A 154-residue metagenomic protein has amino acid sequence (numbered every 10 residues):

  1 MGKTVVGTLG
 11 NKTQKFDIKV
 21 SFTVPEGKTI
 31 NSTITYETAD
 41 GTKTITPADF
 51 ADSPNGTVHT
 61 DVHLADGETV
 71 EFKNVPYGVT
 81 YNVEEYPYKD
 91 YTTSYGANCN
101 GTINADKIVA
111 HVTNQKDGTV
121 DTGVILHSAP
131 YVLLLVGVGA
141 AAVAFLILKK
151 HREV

Functional and structural regions predicted by a protein language model:
M1-V154: Solvent-exposed loop/turn and edge beta-strand elements of beta-rich ligand-binding domains
